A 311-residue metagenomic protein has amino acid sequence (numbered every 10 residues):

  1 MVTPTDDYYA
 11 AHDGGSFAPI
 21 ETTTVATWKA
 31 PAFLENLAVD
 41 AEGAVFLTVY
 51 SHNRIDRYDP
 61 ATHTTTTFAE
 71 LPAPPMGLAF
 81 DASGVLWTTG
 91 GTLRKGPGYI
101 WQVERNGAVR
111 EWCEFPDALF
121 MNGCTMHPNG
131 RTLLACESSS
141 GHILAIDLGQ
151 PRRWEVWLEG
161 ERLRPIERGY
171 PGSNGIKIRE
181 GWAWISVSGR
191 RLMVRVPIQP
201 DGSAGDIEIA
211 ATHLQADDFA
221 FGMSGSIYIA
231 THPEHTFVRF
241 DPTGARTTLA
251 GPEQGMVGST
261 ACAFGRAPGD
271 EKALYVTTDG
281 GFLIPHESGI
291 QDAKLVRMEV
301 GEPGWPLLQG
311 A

Functional and structural regions predicted by a protein language model:
P4-P31, G301, L308: A short helix->beta-strand "capping" segment at the edge of beta-propeller domains
H12-G15, T23-T24, F115, W154-G169 (+2 more regions): Surface-exposed loop and turn segments in beta-propeller and other repeat-based domains that flank or scaffold
E21-V25, H63-T66, A108-E111, P151-V156 (+3 more regions): Predominantly a core beta-strand signature of beta-propeller blades across repeat-based propeller domains
T27-E42, L71-P97, F115-T132, S140 (+6 more regions): Beta-rich, blade/repeat-based domains predominating in secreted/periplasmic proteins but also intracellular
R54-D56, G98-W101, H142-A145, L192-V194 (+2 more regions): A short loop-to-beta-strand structural motif that recurs across blades of beta-propeller domains
D59-H63, V103-A108, D147-P151, P197-G202 (+2 more regions): Short loop/turn segments that connect beta-strands within beta-propeller blades
Q102-L158: Hydrophobic alpha-helical segments and helix pairs
A263-A311: Blade-level signature of beta-propeller repeat domains, shared across WD40, Kelch, NHL, RCC1 and BNR/Asp-box propellers
